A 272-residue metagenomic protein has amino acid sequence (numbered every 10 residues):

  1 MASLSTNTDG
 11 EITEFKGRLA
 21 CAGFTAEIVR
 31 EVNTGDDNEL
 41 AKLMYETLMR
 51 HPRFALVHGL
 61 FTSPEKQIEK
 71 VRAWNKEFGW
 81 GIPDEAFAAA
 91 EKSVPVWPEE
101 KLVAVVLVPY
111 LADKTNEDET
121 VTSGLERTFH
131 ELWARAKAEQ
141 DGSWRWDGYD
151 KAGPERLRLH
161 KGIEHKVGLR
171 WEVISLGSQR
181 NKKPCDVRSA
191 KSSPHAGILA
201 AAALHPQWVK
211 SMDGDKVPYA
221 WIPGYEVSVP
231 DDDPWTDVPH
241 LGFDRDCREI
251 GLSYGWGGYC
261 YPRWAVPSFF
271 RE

Functional and structural regions predicted by a protein language model:
M1-K191, G197-E272: A binding-site-centric feature that preferentially detects glycan-recognition modules on secreted/surface proteins
